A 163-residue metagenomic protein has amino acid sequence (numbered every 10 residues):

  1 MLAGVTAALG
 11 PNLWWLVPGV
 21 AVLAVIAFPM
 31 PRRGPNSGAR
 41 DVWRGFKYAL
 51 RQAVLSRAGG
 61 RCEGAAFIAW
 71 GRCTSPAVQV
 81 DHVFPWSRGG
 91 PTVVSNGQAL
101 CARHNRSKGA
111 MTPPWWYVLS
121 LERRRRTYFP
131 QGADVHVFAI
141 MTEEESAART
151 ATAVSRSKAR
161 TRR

Functional and structural regions predicted by a protein language model:
M1-S37: N-terminal signal-anchor transmembrane alpha helix of single-pass membrane proteins, serving as the membrane-anchoring
A3-P11, D41, Y48-R51, T127: Short hydrophobic helices that act as membrane-entry/anchoring signals
A8-L9, I26-P29, G45, E143-S146 (+2 more regions): A general, composition-driven signal for non-globular sequence regions
F28-I68, A133-T142: Short, charged surface segments at domain edges that flank catalytic/cofactor-binding sites
C62, L100-C101: Cysteine-centered, disulfide-bonded loop motifs in secreted/extracellular proteins
F67-L100, A110-R125: Histidine-centered nuclease catalytic patch
A110, W115-R163: Short flanking/linker segments adjacent to small metal-binding domains or redox-active Cys/His motifs
